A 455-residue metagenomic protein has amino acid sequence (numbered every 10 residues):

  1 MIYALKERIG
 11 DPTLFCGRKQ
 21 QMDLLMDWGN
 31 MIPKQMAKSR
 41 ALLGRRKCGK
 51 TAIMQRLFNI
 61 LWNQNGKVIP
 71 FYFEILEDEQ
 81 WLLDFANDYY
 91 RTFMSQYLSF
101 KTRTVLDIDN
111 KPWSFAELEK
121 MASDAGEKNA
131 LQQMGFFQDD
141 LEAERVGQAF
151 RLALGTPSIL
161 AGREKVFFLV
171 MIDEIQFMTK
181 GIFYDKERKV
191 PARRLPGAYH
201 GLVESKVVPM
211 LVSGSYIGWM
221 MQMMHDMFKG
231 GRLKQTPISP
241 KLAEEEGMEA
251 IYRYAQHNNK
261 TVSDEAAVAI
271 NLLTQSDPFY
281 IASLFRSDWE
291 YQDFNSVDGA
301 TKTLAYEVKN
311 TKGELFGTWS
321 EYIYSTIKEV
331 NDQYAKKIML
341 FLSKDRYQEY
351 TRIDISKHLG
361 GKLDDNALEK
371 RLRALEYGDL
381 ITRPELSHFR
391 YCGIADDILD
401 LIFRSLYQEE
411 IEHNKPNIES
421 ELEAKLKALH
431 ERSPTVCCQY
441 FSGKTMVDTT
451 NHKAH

Functional and structural regions predicted by a protein language model:
M1, K6-D11, M22, I60 (+4 more regions): The catalytic "switch" region of P-loop NTPases
M1-K47, A52-L61, G66: Walker A/P-loop-proximal flanking segment of P-loop NTPase domains
K38-A41, R45-V170, E174-D185, V208: P-loop NTPase nucleotide-binding core
S276, Y280-L363, E409, P416-I418: Winged-helix-like regulatory helical subdomains adjacent to P-loop NTPase cores
W319, D397-L429: Short, amphipathic alpha-helical interaction segments positioned at domain boundaries
G361-D379: Short amphipathic alpha-helical interaction segments
T382-S405: Accessory beta->alpha helical hairpin/"wing" motif in late/C-terminal subdomains of nucleic-acid enzymes
C438-H455: Catalytic centers of nucleases
